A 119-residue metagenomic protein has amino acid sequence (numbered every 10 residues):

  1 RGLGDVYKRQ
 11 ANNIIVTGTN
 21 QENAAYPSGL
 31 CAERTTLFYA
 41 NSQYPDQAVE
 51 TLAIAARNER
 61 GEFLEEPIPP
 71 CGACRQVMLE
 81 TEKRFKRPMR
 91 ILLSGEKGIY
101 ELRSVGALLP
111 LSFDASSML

Functional and structural regions predicted by a protein language model:
G2-Y7: Short, small-residue-biased leader/transition segments that mark boundaries at the very start of proteins
A11: Short, ordered coil/turn segments that flank beta-strands lining enzyme active or ligand-binding pockets
T17-S117: Zn2+-dependent cytidine deaminase-like catalytic core
